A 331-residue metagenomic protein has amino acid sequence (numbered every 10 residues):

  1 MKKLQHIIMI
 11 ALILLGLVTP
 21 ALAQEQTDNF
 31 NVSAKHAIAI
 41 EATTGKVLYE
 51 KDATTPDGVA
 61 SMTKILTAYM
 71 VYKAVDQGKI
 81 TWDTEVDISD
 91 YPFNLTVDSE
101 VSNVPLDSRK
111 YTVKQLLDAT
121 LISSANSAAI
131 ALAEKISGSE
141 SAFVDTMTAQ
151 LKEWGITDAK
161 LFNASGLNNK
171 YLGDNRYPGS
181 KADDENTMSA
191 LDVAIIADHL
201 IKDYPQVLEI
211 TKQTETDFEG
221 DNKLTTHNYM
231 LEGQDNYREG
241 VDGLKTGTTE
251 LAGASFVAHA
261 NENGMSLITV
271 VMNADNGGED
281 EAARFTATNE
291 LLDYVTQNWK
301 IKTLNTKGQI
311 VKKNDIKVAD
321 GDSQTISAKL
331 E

Functional and structural regions predicted by a protein language model:
M1-K2, E50: Short, Lys/Arg-rich N-terminal segment immediately upstream of the first membrane anchor
K2-Q24: Sec-dependent N-terminal signal peptides of Gram-positive bacterial secreted proteins and lipoproteins
A21-L191, I201: Active-site-adjacent loops and short helices of periplasmic peptidoglycan-processing enzymes
G173-N175, K181-E331: Domain-terminus/edge residues, biased toward the C-terminal soluble/receptor-binding domains of extracytoplasmic
